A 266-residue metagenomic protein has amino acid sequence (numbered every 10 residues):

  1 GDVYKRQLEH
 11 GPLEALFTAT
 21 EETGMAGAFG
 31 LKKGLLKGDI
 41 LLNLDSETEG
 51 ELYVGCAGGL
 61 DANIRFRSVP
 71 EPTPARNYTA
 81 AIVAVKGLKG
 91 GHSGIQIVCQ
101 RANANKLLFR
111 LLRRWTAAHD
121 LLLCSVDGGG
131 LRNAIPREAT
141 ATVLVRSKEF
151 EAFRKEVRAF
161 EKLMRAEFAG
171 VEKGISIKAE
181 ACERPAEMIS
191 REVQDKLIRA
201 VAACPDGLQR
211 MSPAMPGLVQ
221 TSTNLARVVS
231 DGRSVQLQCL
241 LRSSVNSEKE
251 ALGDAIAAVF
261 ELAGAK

Functional and structural regions predicted by a protein language model:
V3-Y4: Short, small-residue-biased leader/transition segments that mark boundaries at the very start of proteins
H10-T18, L123-S125: Beta-strand segments within the central parallel beta-sheet cores of soluble alpha/beta enzyme folds
E14, N224, A257: Conserved beta-strand and immediately adjacent loop positions that scaffold enzyme active sites
E22, F29-R242: Midchain, well-structured core segments that form catalytic/ion-binding scaffolds
S247-G264: Redox- and metal-dependent alpha/beta enzyme cores, enriched for Fe-S-associated oxidoreductases and cofactor-handling
